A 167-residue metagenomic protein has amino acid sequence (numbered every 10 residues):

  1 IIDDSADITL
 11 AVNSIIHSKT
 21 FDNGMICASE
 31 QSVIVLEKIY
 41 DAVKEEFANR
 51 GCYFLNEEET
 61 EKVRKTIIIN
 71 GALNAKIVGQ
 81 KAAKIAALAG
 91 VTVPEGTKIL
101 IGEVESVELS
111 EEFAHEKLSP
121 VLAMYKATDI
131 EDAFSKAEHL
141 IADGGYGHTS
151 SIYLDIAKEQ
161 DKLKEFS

Functional and structural regions predicted by a protein language model:
I1-E108, A133-S135: ALDH superfamily catalytic-core signature
V91-S167: Conserved C-terminal structural/oligomerization subdomain of aldehyde/semialdehyde dehydrogenase
